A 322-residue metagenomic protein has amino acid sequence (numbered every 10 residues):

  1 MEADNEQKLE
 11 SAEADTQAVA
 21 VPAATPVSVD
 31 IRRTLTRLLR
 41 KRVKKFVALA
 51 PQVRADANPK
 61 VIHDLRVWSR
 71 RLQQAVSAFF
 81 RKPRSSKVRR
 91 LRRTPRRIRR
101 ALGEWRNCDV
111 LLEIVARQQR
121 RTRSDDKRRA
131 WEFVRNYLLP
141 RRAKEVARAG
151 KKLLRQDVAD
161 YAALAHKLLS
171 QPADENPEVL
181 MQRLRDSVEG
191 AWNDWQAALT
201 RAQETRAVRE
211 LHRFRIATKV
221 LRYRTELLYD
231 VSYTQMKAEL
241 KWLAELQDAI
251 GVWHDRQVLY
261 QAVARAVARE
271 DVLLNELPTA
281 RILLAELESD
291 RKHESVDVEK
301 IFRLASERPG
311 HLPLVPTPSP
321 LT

Functional and structural regions predicted by a protein language model:
M1-T322: Function-determining surface determinants
